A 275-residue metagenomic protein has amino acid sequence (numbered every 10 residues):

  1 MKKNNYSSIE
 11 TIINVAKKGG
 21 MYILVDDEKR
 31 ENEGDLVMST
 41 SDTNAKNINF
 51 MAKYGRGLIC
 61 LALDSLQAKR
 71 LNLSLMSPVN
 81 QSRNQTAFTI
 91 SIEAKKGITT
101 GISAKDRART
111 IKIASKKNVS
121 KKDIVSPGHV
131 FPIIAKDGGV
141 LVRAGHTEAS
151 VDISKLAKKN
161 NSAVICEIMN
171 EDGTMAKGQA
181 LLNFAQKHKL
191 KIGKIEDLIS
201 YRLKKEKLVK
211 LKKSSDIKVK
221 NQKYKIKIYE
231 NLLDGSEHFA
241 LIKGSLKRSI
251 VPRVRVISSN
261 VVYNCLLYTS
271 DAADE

Functional and structural regions predicted by a protein language model:
M1-S270: Catalytic domains of riboflavin
D271-E275: A short, hydrophobic C-terminal helix/tail in secreted or cell-surface proteins
